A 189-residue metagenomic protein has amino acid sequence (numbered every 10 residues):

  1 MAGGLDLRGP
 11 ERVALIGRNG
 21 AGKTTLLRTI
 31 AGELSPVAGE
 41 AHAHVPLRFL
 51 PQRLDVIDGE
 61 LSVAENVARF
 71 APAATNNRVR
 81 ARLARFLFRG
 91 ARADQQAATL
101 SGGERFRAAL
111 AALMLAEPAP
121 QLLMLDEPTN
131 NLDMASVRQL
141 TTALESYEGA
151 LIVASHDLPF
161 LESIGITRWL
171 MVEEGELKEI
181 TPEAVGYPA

Functional and structural regions predicted by a protein language model:
M1-A189: ABC ATP-binding cassette signature C-motif
